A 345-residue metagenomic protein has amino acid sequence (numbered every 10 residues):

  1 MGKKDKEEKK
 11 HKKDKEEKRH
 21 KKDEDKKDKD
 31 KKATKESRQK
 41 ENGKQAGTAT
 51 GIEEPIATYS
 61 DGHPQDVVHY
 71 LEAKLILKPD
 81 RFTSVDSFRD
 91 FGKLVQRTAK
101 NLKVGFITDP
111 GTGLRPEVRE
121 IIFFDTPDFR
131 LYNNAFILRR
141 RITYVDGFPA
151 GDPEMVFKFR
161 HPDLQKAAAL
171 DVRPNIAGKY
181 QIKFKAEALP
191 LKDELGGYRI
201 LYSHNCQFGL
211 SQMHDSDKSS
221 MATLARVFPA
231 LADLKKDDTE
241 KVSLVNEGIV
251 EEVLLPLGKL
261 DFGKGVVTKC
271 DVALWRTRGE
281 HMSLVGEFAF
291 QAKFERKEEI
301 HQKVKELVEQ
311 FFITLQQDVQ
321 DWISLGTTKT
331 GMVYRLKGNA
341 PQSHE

Functional and structural regions predicted by a protein language model:
K4-E36: Asp/Glu-rich intrinsically disordered low-complexity tracts
K35-E345: Phosphate-end processing signature that detects enzymes handling 5′-triphosphorylated RNA and polyphosphate
